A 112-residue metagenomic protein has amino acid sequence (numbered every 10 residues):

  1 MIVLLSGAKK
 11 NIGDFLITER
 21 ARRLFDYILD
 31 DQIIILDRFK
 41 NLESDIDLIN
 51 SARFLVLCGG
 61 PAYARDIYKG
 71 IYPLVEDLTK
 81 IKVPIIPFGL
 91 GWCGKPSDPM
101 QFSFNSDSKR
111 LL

Functional and structural regions predicted by a protein language model:
M1-L112: Aromatic- and Gly/Pro-rich donor/ligand-binding loops that form nucleotide- or phosphate-bearing donor binding pockets
